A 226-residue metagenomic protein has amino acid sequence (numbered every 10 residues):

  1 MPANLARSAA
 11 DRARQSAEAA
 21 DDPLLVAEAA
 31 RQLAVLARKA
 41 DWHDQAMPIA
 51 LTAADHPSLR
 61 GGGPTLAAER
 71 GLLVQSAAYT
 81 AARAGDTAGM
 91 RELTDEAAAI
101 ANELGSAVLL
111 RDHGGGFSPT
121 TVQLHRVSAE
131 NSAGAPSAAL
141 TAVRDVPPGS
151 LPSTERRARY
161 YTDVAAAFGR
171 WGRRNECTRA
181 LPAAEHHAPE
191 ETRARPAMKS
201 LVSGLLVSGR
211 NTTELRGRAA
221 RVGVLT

Functional and structural regions predicted by a protein language model:
M1-T226: Conserved binding/catalytic microenvironments
